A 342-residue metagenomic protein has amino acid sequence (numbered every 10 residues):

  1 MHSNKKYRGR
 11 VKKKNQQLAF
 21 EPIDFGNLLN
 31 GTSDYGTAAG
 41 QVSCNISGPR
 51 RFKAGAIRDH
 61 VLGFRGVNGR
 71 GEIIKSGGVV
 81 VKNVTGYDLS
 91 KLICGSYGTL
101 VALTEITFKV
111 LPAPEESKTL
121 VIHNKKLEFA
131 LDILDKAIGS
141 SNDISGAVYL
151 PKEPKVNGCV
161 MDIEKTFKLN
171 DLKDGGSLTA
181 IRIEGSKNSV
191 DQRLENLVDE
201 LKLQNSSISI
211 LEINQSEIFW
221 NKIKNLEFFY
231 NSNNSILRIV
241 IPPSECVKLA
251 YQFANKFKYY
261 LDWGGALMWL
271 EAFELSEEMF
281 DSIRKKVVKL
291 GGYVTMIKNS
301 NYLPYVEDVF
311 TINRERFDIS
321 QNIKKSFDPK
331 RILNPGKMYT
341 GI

Functional and structural regions predicted by a protein language model:
M1-K91: FAD-binding glycine-rich core of flavoenzymes that anchor FAD
H2-Y7, L127-D132, K187-E195, E245-Q252 (+1 more regions): Short, conserved charged micro-motifs
V11, A137-I138, L201, F253-A254 (+1 more regions): Hydrophobic C-terminal alpha-helix "anchor/cap" residues
I23, K152, N299: Short, ordered loop/turn segments at secondary-structure junctions
L28, Q204-I342: Conserved glycine-rich FAD pyrophosphate-binding loop
G36-T37, G95, K325, R331: Short conserved micro-motifs on helix faces and helix-strand junctions that flank and scaffold key functional residues
S43, L62-Y230: C-terminal substrate-binding/cap subdomain adjacent to the FAD-binding core in PCMH-type and related FAD-linked
S47, E105-I106, P335-M338: Short hydrophobic alpha-helical segments that form membrane-spanning helices or hydrophobic packing faces of helical
